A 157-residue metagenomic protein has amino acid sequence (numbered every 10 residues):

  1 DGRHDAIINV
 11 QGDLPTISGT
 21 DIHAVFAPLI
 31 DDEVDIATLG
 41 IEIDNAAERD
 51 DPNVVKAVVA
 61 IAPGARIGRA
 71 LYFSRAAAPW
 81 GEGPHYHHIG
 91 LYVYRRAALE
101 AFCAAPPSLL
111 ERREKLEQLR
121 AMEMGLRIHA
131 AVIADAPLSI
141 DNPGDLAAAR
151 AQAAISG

Functional and structural regions predicted by a protein language model:
D1-D5, L29-D32: Glycine-rich phosphate-binding loop signature in dinucleotide/nucleotide-binding domains
G2-I17: Short beta-strand-to-loop acidic/aromatic patch adjacent to the donor-nucleotide binding site
G2-R3, W80, K115: Generic hydrophobic-segment detector
I7-V10, A37-L39, F102, H129-I133: Short beta-strands and strand-loop turn motifs
Q11, E33, G125: Conserved functional loop/turn residues at catalytic and ligand-binding sites
I17-S108: Conserved core of the sugar-phosphate nucleotidyltransferase
G83-G157: Conserved alpha/beta core of the MobA/IspD/sugar-nucleotide pyrophosphorylase nucleotidyltransferase superfamily
